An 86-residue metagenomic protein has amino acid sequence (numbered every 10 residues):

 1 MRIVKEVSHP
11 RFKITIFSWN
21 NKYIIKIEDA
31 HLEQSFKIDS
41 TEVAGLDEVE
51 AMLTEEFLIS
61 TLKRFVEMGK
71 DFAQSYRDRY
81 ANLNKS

Functional and structural regions predicted by a protein language model:
R2-D39: N-terminal acidic leader/helix
V4-V7, V43, V49, V66: Extended aliphatic helical segments
L32-T54: A hydrophobic, small-residue-rich beta->alpha segment in the mid-to-C-terminal subdomain of diverse proteins
E48-S86: Acidic, low-complexity intrinsically disordered segments
